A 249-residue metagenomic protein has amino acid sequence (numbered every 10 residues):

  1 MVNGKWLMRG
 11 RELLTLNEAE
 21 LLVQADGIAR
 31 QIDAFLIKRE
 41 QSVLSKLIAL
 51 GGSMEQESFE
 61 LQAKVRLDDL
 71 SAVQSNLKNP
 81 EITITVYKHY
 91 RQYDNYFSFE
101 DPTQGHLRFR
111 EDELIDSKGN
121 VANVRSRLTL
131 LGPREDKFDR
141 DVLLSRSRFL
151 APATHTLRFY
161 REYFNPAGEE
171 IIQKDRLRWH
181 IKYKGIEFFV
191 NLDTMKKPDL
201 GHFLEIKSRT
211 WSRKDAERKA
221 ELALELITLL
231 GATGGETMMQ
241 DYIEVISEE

Functional and structural regions predicted by a protein language model:
M1-E57: Active-site microenvironment of metallo-dependent hydrolases
M8-G10, D136-L143, G201-H202: Short small-residue beta-strand/loop micro-motif enriched in glycine and branched aliphatics
E12-L14, K207-K214: A generic structural motif
L13-L16, D112-E113, T194-D199: A short, sequence-level motif marking secondary-structure junctions
G51-G185, A232-E249: N-terminal strand-loop-strand beta-hairpin
E170-T210: Conserved, surface-exposed functional patches that form binding/active-site neighborhoods
T210-Y242: Mixed-charge, glycine-accented linear interaction segment located at domain edges/termini
